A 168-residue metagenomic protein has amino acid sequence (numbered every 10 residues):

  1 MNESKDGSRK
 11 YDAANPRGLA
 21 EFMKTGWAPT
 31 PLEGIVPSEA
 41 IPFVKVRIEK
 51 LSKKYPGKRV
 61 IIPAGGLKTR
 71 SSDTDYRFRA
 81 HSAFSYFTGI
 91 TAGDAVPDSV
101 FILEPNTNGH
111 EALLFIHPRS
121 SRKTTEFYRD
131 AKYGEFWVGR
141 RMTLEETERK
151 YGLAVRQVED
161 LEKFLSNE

Functional and structural regions predicted by a protein language model:
M1-E168: A composition/biophysics-driven feature that prefers long, compositionally simple stretches
